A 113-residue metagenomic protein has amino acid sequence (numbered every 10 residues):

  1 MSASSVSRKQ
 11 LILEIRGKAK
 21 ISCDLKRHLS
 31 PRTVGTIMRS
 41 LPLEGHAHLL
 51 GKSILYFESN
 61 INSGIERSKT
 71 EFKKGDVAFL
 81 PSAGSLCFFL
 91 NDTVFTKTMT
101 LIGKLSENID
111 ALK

Functional and structural regions predicted by a protein language model:
M1-L29, G45: N-terminal intrinsically disordered, low-complexity, charge/repeat-rich segments that act as generic
C23-K113: Glycine-rich active-site loops that engage anionic ligands at enzyme catalytic sites
